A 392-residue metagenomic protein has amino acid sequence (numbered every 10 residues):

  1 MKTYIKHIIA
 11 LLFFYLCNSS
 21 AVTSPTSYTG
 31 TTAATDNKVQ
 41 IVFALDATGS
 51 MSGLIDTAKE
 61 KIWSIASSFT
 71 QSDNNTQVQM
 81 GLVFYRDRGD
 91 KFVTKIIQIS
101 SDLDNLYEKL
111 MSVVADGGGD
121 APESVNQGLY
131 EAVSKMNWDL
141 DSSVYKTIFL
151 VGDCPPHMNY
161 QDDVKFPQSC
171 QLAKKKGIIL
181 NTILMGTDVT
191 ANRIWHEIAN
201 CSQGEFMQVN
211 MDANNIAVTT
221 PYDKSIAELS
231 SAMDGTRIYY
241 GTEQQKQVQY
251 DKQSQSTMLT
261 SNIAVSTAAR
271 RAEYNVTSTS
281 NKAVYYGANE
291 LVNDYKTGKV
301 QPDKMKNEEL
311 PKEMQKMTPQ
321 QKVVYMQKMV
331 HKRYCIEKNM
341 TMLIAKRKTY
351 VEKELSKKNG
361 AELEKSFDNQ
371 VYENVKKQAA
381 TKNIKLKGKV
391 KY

Functional and structural regions predicted by a protein language model:
K2, S266-T267, L343: General helical secondary-structure elements
T3-A10: Sec-dependent signal peptide recognition, specifically the positively charged N-region followed immediately by
I8, Q321-V324: A broad, structure-centric signal for solvent-exposed, well-ordered loop/edge residues that line or flank functional
A10-S20: Hydrophobic h-region of N-terminal signal peptides that target proteins for export in Gram-negative bacteria
V22-D223, T277, D294-N307, E313-Q315 (+4 more regions): Divalent cation-coordinating acidic motifs and surrounding scaffolds that mediate Ca2+/Mg2+/Mn2+/Zn2+-dependent binding
H196-P302: A post-motif C-terminal structural segment
